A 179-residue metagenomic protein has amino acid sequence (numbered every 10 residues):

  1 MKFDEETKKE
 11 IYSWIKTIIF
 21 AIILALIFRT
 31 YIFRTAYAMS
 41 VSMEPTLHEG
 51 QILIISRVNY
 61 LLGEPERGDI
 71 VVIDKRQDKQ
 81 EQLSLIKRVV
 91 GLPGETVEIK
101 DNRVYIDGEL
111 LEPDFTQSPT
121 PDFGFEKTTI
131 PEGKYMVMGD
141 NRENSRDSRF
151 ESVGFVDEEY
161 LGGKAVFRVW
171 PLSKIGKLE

Functional and structural regions predicted by a protein language model:
M1-K16, I23, I27, Y31 (+2 more regions): Soluble "head" domains of membrane/secretory-pathway proteins
